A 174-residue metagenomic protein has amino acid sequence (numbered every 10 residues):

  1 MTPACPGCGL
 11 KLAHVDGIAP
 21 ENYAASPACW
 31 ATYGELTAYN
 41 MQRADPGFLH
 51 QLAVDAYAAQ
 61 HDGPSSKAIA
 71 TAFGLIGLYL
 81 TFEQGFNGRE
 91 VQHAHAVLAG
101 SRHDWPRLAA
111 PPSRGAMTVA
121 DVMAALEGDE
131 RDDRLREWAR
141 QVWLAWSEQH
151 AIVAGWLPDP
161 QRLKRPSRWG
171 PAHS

Functional and structural regions predicted by a protein language model:
M1-S174: Intrinsically disordered, low-complexity linkers and terminal regions that flank or interleave Cys/His-based
